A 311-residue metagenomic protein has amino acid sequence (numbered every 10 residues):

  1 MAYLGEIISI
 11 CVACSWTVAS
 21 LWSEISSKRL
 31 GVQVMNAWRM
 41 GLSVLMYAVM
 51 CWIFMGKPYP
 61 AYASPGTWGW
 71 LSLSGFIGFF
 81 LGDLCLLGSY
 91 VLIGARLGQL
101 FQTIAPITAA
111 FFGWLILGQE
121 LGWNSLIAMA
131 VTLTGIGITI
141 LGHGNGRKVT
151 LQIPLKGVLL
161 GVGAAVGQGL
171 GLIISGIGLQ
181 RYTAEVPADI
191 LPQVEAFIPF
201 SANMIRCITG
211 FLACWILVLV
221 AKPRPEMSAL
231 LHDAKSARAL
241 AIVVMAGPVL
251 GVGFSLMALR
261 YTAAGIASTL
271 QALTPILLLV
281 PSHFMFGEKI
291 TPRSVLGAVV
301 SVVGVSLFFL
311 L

Functional and structural regions predicted by a protein language model:
M1-C11, I107-V166, L170, I177 (+2 more regions): Juxtamembrane helix-loop boundary signature in multi-pass membrane transporters
M1-S15, S20-V34, W38-L73, D83-I93 (+7 more regions): Membrane-interface interhelical linkers
T17, A48, F76-F80, P106-F111 (+6 more regions): Hydrophobic/small/kink-forming positions within alpha-helical transmembrane segments of polytopic membrane proteins
S20-E24, V32, L86-L87, G98 (+5 more regions): Interfacial helix-capping/hinge residues at the ends of transmembrane alpha-helices
R39-M40, Q102, S125, M129 (+4 more regions): Residue-level recognition of transmembrane alpha-helices in multi-pass small-molecule transporters/permeases
G41-Y47, F101-L115, T209, A213 (+4 more regions): Alpha-helical transmembrane segments of compact multi-pass small-molecule transporters, enriched in specific families
L92-I104, L126, Y261-L273, V295: Replace "multi-pass membrane enzymes" with "multi-pass membrane proteins
L170-D189: Membrane-helix interface motif
